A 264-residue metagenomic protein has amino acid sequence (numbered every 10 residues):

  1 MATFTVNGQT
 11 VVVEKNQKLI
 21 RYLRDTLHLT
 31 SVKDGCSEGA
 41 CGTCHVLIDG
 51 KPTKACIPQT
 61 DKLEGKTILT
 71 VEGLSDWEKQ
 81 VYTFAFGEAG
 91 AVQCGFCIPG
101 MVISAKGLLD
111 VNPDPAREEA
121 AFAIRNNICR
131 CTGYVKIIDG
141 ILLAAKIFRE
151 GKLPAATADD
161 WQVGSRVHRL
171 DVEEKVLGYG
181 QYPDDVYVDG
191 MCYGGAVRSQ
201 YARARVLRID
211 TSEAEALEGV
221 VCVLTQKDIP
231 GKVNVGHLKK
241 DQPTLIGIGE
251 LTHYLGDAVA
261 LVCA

Functional and structural regions predicted by a protein language model:
M1-A156, E173-E174: Signature of N-terminal electron-transfer/Fe-S-associated modules in redox systems
A145-A264: Flexible, low-hydrophobicity surface segments
